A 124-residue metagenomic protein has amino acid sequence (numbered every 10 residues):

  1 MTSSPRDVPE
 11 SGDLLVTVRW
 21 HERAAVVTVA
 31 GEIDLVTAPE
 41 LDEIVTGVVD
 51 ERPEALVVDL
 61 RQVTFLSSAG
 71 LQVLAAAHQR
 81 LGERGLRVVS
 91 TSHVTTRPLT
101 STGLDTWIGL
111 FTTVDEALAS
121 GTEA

Functional and structural regions predicted by a protein language model:
M1-S3, E123-A124: Short, intrinsically disordered, low-complexity terminal/loop segments
T2-E43, Q62: STAS-typified acidic loop motif
V27-T28, D50, T64, D115: N-terminal non-cleavable signal-anchor helices
E32, S92, V114-E116: Short, solvent-exposed coil/turn elements at secondary-structure transition points
L35-W107: Amphipathic alpha-helical interaction surfaces in cytosolic regulatory modules
W107-T113: Short acidic-hydrophobic, aromatic-tinged amphipathic segments that line or gate anion-handling sites
E116-A124: Generic C-terminal helix-cap and adjacent flexible tail
